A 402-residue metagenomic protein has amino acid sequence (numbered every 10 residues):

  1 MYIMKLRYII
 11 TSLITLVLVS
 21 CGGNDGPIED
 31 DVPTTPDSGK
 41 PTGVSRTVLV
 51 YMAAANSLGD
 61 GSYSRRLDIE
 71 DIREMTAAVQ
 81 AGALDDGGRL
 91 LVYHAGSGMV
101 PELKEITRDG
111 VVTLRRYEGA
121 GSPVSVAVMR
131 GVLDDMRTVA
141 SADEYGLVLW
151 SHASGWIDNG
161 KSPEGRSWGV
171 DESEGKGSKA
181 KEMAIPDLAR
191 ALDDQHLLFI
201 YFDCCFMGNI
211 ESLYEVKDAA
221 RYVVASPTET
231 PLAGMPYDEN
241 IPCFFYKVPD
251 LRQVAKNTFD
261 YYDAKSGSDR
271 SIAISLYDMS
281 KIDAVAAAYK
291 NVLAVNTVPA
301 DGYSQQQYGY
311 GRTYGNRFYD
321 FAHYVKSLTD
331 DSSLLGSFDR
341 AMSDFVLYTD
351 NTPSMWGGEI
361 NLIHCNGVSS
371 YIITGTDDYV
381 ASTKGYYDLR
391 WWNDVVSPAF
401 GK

Functional and structural regions predicted by a protein language model:
Y2-I10: Bacterial N-terminal signal peptides that target proteins for export
T11-V44: Bacterial Sec-dependent N-terminal signal peptides
G26-E29, G39-D68, R73-E74, A95-M99 (+4 more regions): Cell-envelope and extracellular/periplasmic
D31-P36, D134, T138-V139, G155 (+1 more regions): Terminal, contiguous helix-loop blocks that mediate binding/assembly
V44-T47, L84-L90, A140-G146, D194-F199 (+1 more regions): Loop/turn elements at helix/coil->beta-strand transitions in domains of secreted/extracellular proteins
M52-R65, R115-P123, E172-K179, I200-F202 (+1 more regions): Second-shell loop/turn segments in exported
G88-Y145, L149-S151, W156-I157, P163-G177: Substrate-binding cleft of extracellular glycoside hydrolase catalytic domains
